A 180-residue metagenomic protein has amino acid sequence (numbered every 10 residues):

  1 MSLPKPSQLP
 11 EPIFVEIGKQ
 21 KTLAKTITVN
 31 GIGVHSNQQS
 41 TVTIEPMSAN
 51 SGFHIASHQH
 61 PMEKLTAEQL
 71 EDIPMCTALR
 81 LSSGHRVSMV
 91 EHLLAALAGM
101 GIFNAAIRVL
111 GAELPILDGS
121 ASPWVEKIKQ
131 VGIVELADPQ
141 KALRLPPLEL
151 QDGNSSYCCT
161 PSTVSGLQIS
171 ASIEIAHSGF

Functional and structural regions predicted by a protein language model:
M1-F180: Short acidic-hydrophobic catalytic motif
